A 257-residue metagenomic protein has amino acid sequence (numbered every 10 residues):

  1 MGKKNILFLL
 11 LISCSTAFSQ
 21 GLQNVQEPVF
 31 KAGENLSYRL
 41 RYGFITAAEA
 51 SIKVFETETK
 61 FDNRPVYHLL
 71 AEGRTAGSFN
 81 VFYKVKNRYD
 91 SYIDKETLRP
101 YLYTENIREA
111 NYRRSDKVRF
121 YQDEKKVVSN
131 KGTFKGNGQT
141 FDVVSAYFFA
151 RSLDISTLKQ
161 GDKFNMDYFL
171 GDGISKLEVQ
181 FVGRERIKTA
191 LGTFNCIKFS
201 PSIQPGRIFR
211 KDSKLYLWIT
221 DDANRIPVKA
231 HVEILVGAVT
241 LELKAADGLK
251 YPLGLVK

Functional and structural regions predicted by a protein language model:
M1-G2: N-terminal secretory signal peptides that target proteins for export/translocation
N5-C14: Sec-dependent N-terminal signal peptides
Q20-F120, T157-K257: Acidic, serine/threonine-rich low-complexity disordered tracts
Y112-I155: Hydrophobic, well-structured mid-protein blocks that either form specific transmembrane helices
